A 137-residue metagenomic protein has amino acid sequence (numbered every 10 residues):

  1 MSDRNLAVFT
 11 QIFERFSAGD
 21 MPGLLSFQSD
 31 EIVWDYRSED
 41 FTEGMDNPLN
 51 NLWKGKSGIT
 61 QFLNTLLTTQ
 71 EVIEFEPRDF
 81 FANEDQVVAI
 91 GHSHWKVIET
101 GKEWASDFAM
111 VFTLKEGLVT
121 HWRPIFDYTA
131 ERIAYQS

Functional and structural regions predicted by a protein language model:
M1, L67-S137: A beta-strand edge to alpha-helix "cap/lid" segment located at domain peripheries
M1-D30, S137: Short, low-complexity N-terminal intrinsically disordered segments enriched in polar/charged residues
F9, L24, I32, G55 (+4 more regions): Hydrophobic pocket/interface hotspot
Q11, S26, Q61, T65 (+1 more regions): Charged/polar, solvent-exposed surface patches and flexible loops
Q11-E14, L49, H121: Short, flexible active-site loop motifs that bind/organize anionic cofactors or intermediates
D20, K56, K102: Gly/Ser/Thr-rich helix-start
S29-E84: A solvent-exposed, acidic/Ser-Thr-rich amphipathic alpha-helical stretch
